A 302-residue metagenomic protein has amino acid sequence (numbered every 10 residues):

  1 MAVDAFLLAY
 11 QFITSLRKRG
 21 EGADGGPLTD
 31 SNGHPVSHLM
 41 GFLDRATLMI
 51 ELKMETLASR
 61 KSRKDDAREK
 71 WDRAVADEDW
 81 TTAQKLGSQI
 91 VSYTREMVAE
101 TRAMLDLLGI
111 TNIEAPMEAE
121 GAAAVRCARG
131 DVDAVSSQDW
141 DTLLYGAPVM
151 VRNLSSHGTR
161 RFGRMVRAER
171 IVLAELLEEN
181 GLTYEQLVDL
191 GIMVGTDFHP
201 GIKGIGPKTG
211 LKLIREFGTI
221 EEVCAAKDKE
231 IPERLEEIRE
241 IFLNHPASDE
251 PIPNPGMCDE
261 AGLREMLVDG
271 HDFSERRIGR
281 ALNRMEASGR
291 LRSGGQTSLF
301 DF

Functional and structural regions predicted by a protein language model:
M1, R167-F302: Non-catalytic nucleic-acid-binding/docking modules located in mid-to-C-terminal regions of nucleic-acid enzymes
M1-A128, P148: Noncatalytic, basic helical substrate-engagement surface that gates or grips nucleic-acid strands
D4, D139, G206: Short, conserved catalytic/metal-binding motifs centered on acidic residues
L8, L143-Y145, G210: General alpha-helical segment detector with a strong preference for membrane-spanning helices and helix-boundary regions
E120, T142, N283: Positions that flank functional sites
A124-C127, G146-M150, K212-I214, A287-L291: Short secondary-structure transition/capping segments
C127-G130, A134-D197: Long, highly charged, low-complexity intrinsically disordered interaction regions that mediate electrostatic DNA/RNA
